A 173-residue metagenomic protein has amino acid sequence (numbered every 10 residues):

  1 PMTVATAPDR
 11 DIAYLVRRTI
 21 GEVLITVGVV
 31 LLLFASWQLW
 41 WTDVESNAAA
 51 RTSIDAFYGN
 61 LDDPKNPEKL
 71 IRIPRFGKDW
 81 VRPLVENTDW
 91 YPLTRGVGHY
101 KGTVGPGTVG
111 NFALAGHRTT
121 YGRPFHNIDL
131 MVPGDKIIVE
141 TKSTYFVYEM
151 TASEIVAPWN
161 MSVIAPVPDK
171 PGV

Functional and structural regions predicted by a protein language model:
P1-R17: Terminal targeting segments of Actinobacterial cell-envelope proteins
I12-T19, V23-V173: Solvent-exposed, non-transmembrane regions of membrane-associated and secreted proteins
